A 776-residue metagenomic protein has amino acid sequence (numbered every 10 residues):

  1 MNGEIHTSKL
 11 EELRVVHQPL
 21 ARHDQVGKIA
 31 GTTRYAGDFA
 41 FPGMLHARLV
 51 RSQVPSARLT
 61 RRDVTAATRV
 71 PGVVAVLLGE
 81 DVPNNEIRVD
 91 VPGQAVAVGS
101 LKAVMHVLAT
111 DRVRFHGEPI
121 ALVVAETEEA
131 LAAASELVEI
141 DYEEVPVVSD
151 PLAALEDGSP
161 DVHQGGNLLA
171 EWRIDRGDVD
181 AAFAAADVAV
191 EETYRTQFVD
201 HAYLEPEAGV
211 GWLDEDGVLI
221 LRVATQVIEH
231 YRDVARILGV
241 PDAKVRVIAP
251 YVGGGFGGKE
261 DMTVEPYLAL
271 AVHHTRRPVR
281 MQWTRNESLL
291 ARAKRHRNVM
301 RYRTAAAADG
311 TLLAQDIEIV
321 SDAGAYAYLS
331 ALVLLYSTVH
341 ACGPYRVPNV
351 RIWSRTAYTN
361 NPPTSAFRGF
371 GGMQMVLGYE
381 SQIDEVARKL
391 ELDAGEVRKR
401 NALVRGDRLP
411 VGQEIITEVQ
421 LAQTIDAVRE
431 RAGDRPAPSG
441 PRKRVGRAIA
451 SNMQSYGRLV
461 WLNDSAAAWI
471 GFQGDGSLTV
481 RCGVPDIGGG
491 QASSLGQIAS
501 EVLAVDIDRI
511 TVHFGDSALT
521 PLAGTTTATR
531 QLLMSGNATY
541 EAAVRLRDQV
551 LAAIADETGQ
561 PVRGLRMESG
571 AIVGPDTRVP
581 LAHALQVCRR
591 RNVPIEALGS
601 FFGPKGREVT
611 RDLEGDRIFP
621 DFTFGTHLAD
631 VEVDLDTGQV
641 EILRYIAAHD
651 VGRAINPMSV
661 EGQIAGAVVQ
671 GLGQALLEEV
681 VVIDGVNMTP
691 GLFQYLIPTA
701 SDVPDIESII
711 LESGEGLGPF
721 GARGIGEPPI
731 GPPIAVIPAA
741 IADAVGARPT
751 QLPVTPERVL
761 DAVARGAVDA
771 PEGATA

Functional and structural regions predicted by a protein language model:
M1-L169, A189-E192, H274: Flexible, low-hydrophobicity surface segments
Q18, D24-A30, V91-G93, A97-A103 (+5 more regions): Glycine-rich loop/linker segments at domain edges
R69-V70, G79-E80, V240-K244, H273-V279 (+3 more regions): C-terminal catalytic domains of large/alpha subunits in multi-subunit enzymes
V82, T225-I228, Y251-G255, W283-A293 (+9 more regions): Acidic, glycine-rich active-site loops and adjacent beta-strand->loop/helix elements that engage anionic groups
E86-V91, A134-L137, A224, R232-V234 (+13 more regions): Short acidic, glycine/serine/threonine-rich loops at helix termini
Q94, G158-L238, A402-S477, M688-D702 (+1 more regions): Helix-loop-helix junctions that connect adjacent transmembrane helices in secondary transporters/permeases, recognized
R232, Y251, G255-R276, R280-Q282 (+1 more regions): Thiamine diphosphate
